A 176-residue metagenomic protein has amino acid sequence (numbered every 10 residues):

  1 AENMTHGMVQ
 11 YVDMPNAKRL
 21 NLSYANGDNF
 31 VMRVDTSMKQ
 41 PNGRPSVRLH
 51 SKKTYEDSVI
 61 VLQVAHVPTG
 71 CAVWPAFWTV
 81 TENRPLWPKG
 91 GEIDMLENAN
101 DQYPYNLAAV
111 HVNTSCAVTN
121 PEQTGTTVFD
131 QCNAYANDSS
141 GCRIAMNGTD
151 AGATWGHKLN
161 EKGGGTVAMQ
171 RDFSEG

Functional and structural regions predicted by a protein language model:
A1-D101, Y105-A109, V118: Low-complexity, Ser/Thr/Pro/Gly-rich disordered linker/stalk regions
P41-N42, G152-A153, M169: Mixed-charge, polar/low-complexity N-terminal
S46-R48, A153-W155, G164: Eukaryotic intrinsically disordered and solvent-exposed regulatory patches
T54, T69, P85, D150-A151 (+1 more regions): Short, glycine/acidic-rich beta->alpha junctions
P88-N160: Glycine-aromatic-enriched beta-strand/loop faces of beta-sandwich-type recognition domains, especially lectin-like
E161-G176: Localized edge beta-strand/strand-to-loop motifs within extracellular or lumenal beta-rich domains
